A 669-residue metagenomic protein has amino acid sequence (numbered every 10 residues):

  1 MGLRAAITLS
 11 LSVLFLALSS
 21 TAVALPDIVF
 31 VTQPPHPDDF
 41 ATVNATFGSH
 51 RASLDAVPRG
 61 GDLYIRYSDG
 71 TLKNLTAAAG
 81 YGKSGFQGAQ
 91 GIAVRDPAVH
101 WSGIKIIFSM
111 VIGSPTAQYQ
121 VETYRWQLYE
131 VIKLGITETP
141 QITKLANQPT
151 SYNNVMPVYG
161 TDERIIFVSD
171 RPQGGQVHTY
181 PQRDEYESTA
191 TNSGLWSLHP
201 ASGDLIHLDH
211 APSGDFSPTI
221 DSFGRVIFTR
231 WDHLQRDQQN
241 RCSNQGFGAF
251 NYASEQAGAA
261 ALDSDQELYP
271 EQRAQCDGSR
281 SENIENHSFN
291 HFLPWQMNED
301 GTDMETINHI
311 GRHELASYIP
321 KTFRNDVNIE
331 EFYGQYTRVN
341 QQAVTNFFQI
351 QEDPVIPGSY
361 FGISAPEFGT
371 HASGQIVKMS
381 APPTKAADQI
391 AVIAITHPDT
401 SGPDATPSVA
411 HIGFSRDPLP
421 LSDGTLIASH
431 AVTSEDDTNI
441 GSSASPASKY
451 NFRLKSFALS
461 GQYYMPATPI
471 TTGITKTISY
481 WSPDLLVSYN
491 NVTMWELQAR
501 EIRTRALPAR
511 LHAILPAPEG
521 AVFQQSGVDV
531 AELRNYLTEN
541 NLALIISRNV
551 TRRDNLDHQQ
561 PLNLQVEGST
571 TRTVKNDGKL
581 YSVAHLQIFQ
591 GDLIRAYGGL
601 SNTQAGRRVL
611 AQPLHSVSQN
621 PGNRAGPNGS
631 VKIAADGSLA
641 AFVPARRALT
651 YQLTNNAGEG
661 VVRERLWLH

Functional and structural regions predicted by a protein language model:
M1-L3: N-terminal secretory signal peptides that target proteins for export/translocation
A6-S19: Bacterial N-terminal signal peptides
L25-S68, T76-I136, Q141-T150, V155-Q173 (+3 more regions): Extended surface/linker regions that mediate inter-domain or inter-protein docking in multi-component redox
G61-S68, E122-I136, P181-S202, C242-A274 (+3 more regions): Beta-propeller blade signature
A93, W101, I107-T116, Y124-I132 (+8 more regions): Catalytic cores of eukaryotic secretory-pathway lumenal/extracellular enzymes that build and remodel glycoconjugates
H207-S243, A259-A386: Beta-propeller domains
N251-A257, S317-D326, G402, Q525-S526: Eukaryote-specific, cytoplasm-facing alpha-helical/coiled-coil scaffolding segments in long proteins
